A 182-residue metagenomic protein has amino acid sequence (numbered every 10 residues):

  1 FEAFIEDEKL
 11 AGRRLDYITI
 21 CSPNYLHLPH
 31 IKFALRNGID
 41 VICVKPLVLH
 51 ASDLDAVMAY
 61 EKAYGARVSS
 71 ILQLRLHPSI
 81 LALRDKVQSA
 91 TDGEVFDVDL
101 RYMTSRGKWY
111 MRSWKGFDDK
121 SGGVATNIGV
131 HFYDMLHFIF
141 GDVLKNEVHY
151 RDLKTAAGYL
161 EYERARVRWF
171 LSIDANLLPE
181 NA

Functional and structural regions predicted by a protein language model:
F1-M58: Beta-loop-alpha module in the N-terminal Rossmann-like domain of NAD(P)-dependent dehydrogenases, especially those
T19-I20, I42-V44, V68-I71, N146-V148: Short catalytic-loop micro-motif centered on adjacent basic/acidic residues
S22-P23, P46, L72-R75, Y102 (+1 more regions): Structured beta->alpha junctions
N37-I39, Y64-R67, R164: A short helix->loop->beta-strand "cap" motif at the edges of active sites that frequently abuts
D55-L74, G93-V98: Rossmann-fold dehydrogenase core element
L74-K145: Predominantly a Rossmann-like dinucleotide-binding segment in NAD(P)-dependent oxidoreductases
N127, Y133-A182: Contiguous beta-strand/loop segments that form the cofactor/metal-binding neighborhood of enzyme cores
